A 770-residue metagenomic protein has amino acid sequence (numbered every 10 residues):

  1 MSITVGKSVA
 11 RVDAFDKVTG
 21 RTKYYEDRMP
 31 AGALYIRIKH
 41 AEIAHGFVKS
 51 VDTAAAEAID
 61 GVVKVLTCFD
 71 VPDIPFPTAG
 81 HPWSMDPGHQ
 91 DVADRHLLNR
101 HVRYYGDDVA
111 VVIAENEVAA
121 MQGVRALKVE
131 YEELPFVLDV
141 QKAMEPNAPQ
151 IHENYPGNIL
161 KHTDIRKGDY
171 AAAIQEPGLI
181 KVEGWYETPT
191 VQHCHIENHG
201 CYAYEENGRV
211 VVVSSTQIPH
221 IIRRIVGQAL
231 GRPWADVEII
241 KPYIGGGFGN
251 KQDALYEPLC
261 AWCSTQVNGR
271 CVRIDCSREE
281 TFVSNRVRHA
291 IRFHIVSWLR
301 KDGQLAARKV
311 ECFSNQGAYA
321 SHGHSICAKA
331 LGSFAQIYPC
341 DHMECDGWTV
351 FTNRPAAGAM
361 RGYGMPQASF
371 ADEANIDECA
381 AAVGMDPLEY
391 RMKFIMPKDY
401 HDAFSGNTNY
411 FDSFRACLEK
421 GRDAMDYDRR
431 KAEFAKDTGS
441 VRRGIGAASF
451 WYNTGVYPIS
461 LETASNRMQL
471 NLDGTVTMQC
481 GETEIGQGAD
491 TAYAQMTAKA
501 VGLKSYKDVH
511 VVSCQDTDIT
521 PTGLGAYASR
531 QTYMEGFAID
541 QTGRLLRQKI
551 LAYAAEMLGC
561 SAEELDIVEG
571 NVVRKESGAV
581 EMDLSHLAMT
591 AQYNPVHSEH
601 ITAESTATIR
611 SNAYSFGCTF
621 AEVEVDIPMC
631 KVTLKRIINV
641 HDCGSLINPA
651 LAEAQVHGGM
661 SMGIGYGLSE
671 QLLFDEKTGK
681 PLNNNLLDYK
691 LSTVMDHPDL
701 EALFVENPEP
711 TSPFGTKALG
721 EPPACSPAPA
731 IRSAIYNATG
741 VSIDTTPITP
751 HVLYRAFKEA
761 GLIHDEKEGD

Functional and structural regions predicted by a protein language model:
M1-P156, G184: Flexible, low-hydrophobicity surface segments
K7, D13-D16, D86-H89, G157-C201 (+5 more regions): Glycine-rich loop/linker segments at domain edges
F15-D16, R125-F136, Q217-P219, R224 (+5 more regions): Extended active-site and interfacial segments that coordinate phosphate-rich ligands in large catalytic machineries
I36, V210-S214, T475-C480, L634-R636: Short, aliphatic-rich beta-strand segments
C68-F69, G231-D236, T265-V272, K301 (+3 more regions): C-terminal catalytic domains of large/alpha subunits in multi-subunit enzymes
P75-G80, G123-A126, R223-I225, F248-A254 (+12 more regions): Short acidic, glycine/serine/threonine-rich loops at helix termini
A148-L230, I395-T475, S605, L682-M695 (+1 more regions): Helix-loop-helix junctions that connect adjacent transmembrane helices in secondary transporters/permeases, recognized
Y243-G269, R273-D275, A489-T497: Thiamine diphosphate
